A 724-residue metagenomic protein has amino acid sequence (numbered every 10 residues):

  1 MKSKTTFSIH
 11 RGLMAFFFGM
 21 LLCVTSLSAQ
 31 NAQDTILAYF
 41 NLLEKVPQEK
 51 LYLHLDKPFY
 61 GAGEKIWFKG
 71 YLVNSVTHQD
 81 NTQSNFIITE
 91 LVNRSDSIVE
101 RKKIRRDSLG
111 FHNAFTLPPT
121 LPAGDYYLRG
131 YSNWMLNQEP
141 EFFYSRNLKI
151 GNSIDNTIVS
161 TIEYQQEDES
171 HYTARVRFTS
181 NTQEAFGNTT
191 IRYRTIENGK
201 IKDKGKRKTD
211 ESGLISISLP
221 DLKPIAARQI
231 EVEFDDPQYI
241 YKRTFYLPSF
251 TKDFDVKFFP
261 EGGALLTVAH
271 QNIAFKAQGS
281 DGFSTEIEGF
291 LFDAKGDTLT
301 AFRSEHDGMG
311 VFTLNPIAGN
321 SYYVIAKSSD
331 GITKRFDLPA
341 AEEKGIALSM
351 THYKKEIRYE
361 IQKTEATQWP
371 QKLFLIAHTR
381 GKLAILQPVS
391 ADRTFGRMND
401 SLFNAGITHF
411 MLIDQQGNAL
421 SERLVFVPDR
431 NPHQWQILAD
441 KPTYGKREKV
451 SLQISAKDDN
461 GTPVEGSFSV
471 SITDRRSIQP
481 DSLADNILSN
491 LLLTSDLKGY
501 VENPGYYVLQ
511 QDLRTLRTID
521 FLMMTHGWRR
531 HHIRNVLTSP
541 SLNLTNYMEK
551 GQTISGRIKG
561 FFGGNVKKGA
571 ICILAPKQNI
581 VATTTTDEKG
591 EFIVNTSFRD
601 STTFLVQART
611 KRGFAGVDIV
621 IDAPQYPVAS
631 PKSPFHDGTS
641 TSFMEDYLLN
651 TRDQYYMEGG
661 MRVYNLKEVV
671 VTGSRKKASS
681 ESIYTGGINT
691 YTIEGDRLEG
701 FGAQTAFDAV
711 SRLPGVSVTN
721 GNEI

Functional and structural regions predicted by a protein language model:
M1-I36: Bacterial Sec-dependent N-terminal signal peptides
N31-E49, H54, F59-G61, K65-R105 (+4 more regions): Contiguous segments within soluble domain cores/interaction surfaces
Y39-V46, K57, G61, T82 (+19 more regions): Surface-exposed, low-complexity/disordered segments and acidic/polar micro-motifs at processing/linker regions
I88-V92, T190-R194, E288-F292, F374-I376 (+3 more regions): Beta-strand signatures of extracellular beta-sandwich domains
S95-K102, G199-K206, I240-R243, K295-F302 (+5 more regions): Surface-exposed loop/edge segments in extracytoplasmic proteins
N113-L117: Ligand-binding face of N-terminal immunoglobulin V-set domains in extracellular IgSF glycoproteins
Y126-G130, Y322, T408-F410: A short tyrosine-centered beta-strand micro-motif
I724: Periplasmic plug
